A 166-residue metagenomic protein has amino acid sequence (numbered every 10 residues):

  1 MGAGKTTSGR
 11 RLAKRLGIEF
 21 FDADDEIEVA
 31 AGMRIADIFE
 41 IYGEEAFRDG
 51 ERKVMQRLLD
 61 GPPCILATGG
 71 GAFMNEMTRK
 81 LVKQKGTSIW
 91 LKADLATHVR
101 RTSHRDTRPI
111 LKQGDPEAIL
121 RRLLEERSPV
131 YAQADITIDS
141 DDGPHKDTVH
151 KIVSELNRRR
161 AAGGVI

Functional and structural regions predicted by a protein language model:
G2: Walker A (P-loop) phosphate-binding loop of P-loop NTPases
T6: Walker A/P-loop
R11, R15, E125-I166: NTP-dependent small-molecule kinase module
D22-A72, E76-K83, T107-R108, V130: ATP-dependent small-molecule kinase phosphotransfer cores that center on conserved nucleotide phosphate-binding segments
G70-A72, D94-A96, G143-P144: Short glycine-rich anion-binding loops that position phosphate/pyrophosphate groups of nucleotides and phosphorylated
Q84-P129: A glycine- and Lys/Arg-enriched "phosphate-lid" helix/loop adjacent to the NTP-binding pocket of small-molecule kinases
